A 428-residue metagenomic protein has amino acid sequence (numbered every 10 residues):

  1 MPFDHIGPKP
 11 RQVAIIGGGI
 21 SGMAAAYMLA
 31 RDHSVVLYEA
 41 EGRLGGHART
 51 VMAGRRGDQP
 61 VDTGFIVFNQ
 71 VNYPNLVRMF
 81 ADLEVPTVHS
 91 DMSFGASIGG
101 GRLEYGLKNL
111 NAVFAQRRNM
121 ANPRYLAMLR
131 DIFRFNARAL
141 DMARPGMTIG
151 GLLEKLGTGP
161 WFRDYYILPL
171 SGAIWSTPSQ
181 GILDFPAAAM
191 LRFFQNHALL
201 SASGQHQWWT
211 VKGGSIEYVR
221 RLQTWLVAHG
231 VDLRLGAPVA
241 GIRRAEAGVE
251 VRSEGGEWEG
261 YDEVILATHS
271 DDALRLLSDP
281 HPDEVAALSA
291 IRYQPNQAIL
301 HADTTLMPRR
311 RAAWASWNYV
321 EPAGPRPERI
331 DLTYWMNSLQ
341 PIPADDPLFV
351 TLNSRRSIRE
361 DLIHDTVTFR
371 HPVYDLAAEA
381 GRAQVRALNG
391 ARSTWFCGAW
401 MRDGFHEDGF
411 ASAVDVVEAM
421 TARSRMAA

Functional and structural regions predicted by a protein language model:
M1-V13, R31-D32, R56, G381-A383: Extreme N-terminal leader/targeting segments of oxidoreductases
P2, G7-K9, P238-R370: Mid-domain catalytic core of redox enzymes that form a hydrophobic substrate pocket/lid adjacent to a catalytic redox
R11-L37: N-terminal Rossmann-like FAD-binding beta1-loop-alpha1 element of flavoenzymes
S21, R43, D271: Conserved Rossmann-like nucleotide-cofactor binding loop
A30-G54: Glycine-rich FAD pyrophosphate-binding loop
Q59, Q70-R192: Mobile amphipathic helical/loop "lid" adjacent to a hydrophobic cofactor/ligand pocket
G106-L110, R326-A428: Conserved flavin/dinucleotide-binding core of flavoenzymes
R192-E254: Helical element adjacent to the flavin cofactor pocket in flavoenzyme catalytic cores
